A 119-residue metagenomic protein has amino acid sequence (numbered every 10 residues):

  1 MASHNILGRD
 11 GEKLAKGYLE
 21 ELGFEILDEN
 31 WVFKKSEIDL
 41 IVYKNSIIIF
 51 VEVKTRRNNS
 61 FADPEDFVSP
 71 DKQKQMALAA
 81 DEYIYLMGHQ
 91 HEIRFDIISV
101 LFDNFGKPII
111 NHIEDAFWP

Functional and structural regions predicted by a protein language model:
M1-E29: Acidic-basic catalytic patches of nuclease active cores, encompassing PD-(D/E)XK and other metal-cofactor nuclease
L19, M76, F95: Residue-level signal for inorganic ion chemistry
L22, V32, F102: Basic, glycine-rich
F33-S36, G106: Short acidic/glycine-enriched loop/turn segments that link adjacent beta-strands
I38-N59, V68, M76: Conserved catalytic cores of phosphodiester-cleaving nucleases, focusing on short active-site segments
F61-H91: Mid-chain, well-packed structural core segment of small domains
L86-P119: Domain-level recognition of nuclease-like catalytic cores that cleave nucleotide substrates
